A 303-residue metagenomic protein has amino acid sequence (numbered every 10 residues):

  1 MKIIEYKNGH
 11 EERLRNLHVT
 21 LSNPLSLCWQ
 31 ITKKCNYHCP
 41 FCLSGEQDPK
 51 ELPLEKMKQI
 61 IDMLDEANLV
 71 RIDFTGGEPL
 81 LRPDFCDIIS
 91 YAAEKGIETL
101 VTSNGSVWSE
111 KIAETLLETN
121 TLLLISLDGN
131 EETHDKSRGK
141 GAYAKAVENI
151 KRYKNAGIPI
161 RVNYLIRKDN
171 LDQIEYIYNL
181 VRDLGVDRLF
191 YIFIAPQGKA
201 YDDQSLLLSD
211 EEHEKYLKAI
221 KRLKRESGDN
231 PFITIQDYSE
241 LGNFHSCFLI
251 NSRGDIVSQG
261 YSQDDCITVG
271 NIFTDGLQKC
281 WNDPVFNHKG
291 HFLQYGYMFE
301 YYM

Functional and structural regions predicted by a protein language model:
M1-D48, D62-D65, G260, L277 (+1 more regions): N-terminal pre-core extensions flanking Radical SAM catalytic domains
L27, N243-C247: Short loop/turn microsegments at loop-to-beta-strand junctions
S44-E51, K136-A142, Q204-L208: Short glycine-enriched, charge-decorated loop/helix-capping segments at active-site entrances that position
L54-F74, R82-I194: Radical SAM/AdoMet-radical enzyme domain recognition
G157, S209-S239, Y261-M303: C-terminal accessory region of radical SAM enzymes
R188-D210, T234-F244: Flexible glycine/acidic-rich beta-alpha junction loops that bind and position SAM and/or redox cofactors in anaerobic
I250-N251: Short, acidic, Ser/Thr-enriched surface-loop or helix-capping motifs
D255-I256: Hydrophobic "anchor" residues
